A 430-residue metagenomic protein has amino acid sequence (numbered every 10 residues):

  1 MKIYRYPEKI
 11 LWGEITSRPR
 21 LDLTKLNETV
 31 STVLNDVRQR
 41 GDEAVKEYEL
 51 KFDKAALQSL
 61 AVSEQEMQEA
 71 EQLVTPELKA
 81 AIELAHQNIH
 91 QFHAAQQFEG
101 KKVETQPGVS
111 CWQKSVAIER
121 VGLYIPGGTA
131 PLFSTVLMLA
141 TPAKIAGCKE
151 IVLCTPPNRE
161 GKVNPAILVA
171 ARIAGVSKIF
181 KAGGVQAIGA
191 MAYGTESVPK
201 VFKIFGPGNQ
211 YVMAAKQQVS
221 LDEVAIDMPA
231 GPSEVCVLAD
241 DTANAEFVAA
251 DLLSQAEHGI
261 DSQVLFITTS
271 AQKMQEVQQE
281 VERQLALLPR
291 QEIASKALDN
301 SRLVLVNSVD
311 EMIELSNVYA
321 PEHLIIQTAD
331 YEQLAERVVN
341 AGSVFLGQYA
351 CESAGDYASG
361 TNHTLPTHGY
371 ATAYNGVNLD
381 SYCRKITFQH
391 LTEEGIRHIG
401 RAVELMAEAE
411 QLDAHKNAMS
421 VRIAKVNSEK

Functional and structural regions predicted by a protein language model:
M1-E119: N-terminal Rossmann-like NAD(P)+-binding subdomain of aldehyde/semialdehyde dehydrogenases
M1-P7, K178-G183, L303-S308: Short acidic-hydrophobic, aromatic-tinged amphipathic segments that line or gate anion-handling sites
F98-T105, A225, S262-I267, L287-A297 (+3 more regions): Flexible, glycine/charged-enriched surface loops at secondary-structure junctions
V103-V169: Conserved small-residue-rich beta-alpha loop and adjacent elements that most often cradle the phosphate/pyrophosphate
G175-F247, D251-S254, H258-Q263: Conserved NAD(P)+-binding/catalytic subdomain of aldehyde/semialdehyde dehydrogenases
H258, F266-R337, A341: A glycine- and small/hydrophobic-rich beta-loop-beta segment that serves as a flexible "lid/hinge" or phosphate-binding
N317-E429: C-terminal core of ALDH-fold dehydrogenases
